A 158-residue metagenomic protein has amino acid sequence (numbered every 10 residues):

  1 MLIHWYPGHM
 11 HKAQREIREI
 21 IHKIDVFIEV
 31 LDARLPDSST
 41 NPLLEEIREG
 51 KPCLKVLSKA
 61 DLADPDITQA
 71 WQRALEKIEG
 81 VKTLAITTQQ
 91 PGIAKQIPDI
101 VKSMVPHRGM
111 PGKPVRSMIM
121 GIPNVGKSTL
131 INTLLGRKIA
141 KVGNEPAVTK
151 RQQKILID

Functional and structural regions predicted by a protein language model:
M1-E49, I139: N-terminal accessory targeting/assembly segments
W5-G8, K12-R15, E19-H22, S39 (+7 more regions): Charged, alpha-helix-enriched surfaces in structured cytosolic catalytic cores of large nucleotide-utilizing machines
H9-Q14, P36, L135-D158: Switch I (effector-binding) loop of TRAFAC-class P-loop GTPase G-domains
R18-H22, E45-E49, G109-P111, T149 (+1 more regions): Conserved catalytic network of the ASCE P-loop NTPase/AAA+ motor domain
I20, R34, I47, I78 (+4 more regions): Conserved, well-folded catalytic cores of nucleic-acid-processing and energy-transducing macromolecular machines
D32, L75, L130: Residue-level signature of catalytic and energy-coupling elements of molecular machines, predominantly ATP/GTP-dependent
L54, A60-G121, I139: Canonical P-loop GTPase G-domain recognition
S117-V142: Glycine-rich phosphate-binding P-loop
